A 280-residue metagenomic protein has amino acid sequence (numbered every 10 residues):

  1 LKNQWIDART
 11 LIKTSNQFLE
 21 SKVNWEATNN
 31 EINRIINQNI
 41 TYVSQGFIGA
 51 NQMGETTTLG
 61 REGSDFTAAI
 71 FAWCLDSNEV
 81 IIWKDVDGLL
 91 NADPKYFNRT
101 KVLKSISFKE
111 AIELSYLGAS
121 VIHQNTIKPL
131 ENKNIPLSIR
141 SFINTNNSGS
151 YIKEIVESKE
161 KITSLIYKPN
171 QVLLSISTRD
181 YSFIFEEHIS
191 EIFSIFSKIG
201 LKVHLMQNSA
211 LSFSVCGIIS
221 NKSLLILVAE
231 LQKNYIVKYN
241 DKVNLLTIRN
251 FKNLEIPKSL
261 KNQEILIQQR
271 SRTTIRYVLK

Functional and structural regions predicted by a protein language model:
L1-A119: Nucleotide/pyrophosphate-binding catalytic subdomain
D7-T10, S44-I48, R61-G63, F71-L75 (+13 more regions): Fold-independent oxyanion-binding glycine-rich loops and adjacent beta-strand/coil segments at enzyme active sites
K13, A50-Q52, L89-L90, T145-S148 (+2 more regions): Flexible loop/turn segments at secondary-structure boundaries
I35-Q38, V80-L89, D93-Y96, T100 (+8 more regions): Change "in soluble alpha/beta enzymes" to "in soluble alpha/beta proteins
I36-N51, L114-S138, S175-I189, Y239-S259: Electropositive, surface-exposed helix/loop patches at the edges of structured domains that serve as adaptable
A68-A69, I127, F193: Generic hydrophobic/aromatic pocket-lining and core-packing "Φ" positions
S105-K153, S158-K161, P169-Q171: A conserved active-site cap/scaffold subdomain adjacent to cofactor or substrate pockets
S148-K280: A conserved regulatory-domain signal marking ACT and ACT-like small-molecule sensing domains and adjacent regulatory
